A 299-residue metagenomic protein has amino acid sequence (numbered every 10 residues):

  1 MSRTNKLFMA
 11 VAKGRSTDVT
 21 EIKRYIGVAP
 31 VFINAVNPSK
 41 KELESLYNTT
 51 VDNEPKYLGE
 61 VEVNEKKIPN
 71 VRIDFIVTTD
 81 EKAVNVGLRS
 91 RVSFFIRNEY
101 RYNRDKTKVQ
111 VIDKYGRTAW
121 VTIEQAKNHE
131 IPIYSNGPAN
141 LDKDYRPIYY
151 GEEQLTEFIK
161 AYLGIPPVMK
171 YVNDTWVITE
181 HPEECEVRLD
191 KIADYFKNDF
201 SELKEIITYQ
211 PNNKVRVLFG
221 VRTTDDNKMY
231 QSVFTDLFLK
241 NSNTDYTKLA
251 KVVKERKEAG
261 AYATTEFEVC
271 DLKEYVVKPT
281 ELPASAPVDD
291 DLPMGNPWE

Functional and structural regions predicted by a protein language model:
M1-E299: Short beta-rich binding modules
